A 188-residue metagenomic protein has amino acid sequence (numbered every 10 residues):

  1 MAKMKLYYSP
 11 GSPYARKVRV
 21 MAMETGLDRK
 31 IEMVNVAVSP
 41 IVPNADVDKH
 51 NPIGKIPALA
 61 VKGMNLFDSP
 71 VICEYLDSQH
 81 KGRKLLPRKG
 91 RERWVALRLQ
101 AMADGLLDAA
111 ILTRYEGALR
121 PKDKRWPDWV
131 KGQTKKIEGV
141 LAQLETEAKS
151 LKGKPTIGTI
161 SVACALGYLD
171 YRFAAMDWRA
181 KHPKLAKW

Functional and structural regions predicted by a protein language model:
M1-P127: GST-like domain detector, emphasizing the conserved glutathione-binding G-site in the N-terminal thioredoxin-like
A103-K187: GST-like fold's C-terminal all-alpha helical module
